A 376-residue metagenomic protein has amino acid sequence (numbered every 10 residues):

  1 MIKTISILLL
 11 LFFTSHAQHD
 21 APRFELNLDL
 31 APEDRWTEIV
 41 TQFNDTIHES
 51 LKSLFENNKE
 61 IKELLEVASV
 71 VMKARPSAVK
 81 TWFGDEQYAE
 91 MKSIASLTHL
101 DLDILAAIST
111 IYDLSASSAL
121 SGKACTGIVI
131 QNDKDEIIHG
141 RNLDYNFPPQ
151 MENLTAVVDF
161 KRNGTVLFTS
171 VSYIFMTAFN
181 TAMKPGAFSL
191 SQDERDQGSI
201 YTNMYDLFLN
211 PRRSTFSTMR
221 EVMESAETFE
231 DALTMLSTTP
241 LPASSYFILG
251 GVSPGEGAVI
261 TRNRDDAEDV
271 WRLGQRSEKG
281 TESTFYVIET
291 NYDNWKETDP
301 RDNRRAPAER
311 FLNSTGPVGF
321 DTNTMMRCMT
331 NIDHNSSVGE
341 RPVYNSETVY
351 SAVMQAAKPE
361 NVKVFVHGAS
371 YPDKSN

Functional and structural regions predicted by a protein language model:
T4-F13: Sec-dependent N-terminal signal peptides
H16-A124, E221-N376: C-terminus-biased signal that marks the final domain/tail of proteins
Y112-N210, S217, N361: Internal mixed beta-strand/loop scaffold within catalytic domains of large alpha/beta enzymes
V157-K161, S189-L190, L209-R212, D266-D269 (+2 more regions): Short, low-complexity, polar/charged sequence segments that are solvent-exposed and flexible
P185-A187, S191-G251: Extended, charge-rich C-terminal regions with high alpha-helical propensity
